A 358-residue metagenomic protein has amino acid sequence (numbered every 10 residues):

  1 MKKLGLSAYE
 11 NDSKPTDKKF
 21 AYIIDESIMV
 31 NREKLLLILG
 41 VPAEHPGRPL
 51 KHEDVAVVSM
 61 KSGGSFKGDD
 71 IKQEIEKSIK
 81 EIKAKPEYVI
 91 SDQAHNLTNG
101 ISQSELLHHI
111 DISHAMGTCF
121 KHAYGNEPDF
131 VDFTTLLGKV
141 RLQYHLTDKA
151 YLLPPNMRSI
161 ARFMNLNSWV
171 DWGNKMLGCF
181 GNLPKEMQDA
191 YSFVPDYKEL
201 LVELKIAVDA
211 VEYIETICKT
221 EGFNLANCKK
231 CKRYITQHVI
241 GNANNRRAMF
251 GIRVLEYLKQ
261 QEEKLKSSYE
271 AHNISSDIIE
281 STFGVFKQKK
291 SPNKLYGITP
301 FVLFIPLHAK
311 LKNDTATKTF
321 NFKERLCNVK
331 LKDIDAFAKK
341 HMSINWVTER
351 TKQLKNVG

Functional and structural regions predicted by a protein language model:
K2-Y88, H95, N99-H114, H122 (+1 more regions): RNase H-like nuclease fold core
A84, Y88-Q103, M116-F120, G138-G358: Acidic/histidine-rich catalytic cores and adjacent linkers of DNA breakage/strand-transfer/modification proteins
K121-F133: Short, surface-exposed amphipathic charged segments that create phosphate/polyanion-binding patches used for binding
